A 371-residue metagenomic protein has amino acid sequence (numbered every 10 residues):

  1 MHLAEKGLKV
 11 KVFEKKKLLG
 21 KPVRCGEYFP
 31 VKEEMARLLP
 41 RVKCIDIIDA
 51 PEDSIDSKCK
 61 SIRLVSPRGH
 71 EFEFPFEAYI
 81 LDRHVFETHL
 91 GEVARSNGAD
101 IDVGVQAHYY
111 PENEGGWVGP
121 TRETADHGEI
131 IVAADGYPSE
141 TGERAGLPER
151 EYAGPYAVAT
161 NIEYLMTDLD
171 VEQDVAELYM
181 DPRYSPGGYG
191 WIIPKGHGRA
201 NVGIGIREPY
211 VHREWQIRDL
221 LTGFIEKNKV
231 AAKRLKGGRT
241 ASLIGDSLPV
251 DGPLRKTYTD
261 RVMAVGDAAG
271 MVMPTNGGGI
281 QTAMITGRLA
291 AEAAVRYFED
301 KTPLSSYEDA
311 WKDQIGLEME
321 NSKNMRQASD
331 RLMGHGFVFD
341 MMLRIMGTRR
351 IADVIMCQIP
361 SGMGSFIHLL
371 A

Functional and structural regions predicted by a protein language model:
M1-V12: N-terminal Rossmann-like FAD-binding beta1-loop-alpha1 element of flavoenzymes
H2, K16-I62: N-terminal FAD cofactor-binding segment of flavoenzymes
V12-K17, D267: Conserved acidic E/D residue at the C-terminus of a beta-strand in Rossmann-like folds
E34-R37, P138, A145-E177, K236 (+1 more regions): Central beta-strand plus flanking loop segment that forms part of the substrate or channel wall within the catalytic
V42-I45, S57-R144, P155-Y156: Conserved N-terminal helical subregion
A107-Y109, Y210-A293, E299: FAD/FMN-dependent oxidoreductases across multiple families
L178-V211, T257, M263-V265: Active-site substrate-recognition segment that forms the wall of the catalytic cavity or substrate channel
E292-A371: C-terminal helical "tail/cap" subdomain of flavin- and related membrane-associated enzymes
